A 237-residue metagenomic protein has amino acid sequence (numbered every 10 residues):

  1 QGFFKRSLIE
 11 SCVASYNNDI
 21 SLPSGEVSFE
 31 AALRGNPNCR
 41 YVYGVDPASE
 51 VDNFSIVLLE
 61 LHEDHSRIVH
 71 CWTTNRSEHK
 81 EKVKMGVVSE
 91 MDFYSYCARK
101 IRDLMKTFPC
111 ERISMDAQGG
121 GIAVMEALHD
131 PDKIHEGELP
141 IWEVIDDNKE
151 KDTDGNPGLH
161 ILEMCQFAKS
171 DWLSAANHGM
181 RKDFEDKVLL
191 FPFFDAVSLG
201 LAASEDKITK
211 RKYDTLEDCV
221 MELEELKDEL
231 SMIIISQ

Functional and structural regions predicted by a protein language model:
Q1-D147, S174, H178, K182 (+1 more regions): RNase H-like, metal-dependent nuclease domains and their acidic two-metal-ion catalytic environment used
W142, K149-H160: Long, structured stretches of catalytic cores involved in phosphate-ester chemistry, encompassing
H160-D183: Conserved RecA-like P-loop NTPase helicase motor core
